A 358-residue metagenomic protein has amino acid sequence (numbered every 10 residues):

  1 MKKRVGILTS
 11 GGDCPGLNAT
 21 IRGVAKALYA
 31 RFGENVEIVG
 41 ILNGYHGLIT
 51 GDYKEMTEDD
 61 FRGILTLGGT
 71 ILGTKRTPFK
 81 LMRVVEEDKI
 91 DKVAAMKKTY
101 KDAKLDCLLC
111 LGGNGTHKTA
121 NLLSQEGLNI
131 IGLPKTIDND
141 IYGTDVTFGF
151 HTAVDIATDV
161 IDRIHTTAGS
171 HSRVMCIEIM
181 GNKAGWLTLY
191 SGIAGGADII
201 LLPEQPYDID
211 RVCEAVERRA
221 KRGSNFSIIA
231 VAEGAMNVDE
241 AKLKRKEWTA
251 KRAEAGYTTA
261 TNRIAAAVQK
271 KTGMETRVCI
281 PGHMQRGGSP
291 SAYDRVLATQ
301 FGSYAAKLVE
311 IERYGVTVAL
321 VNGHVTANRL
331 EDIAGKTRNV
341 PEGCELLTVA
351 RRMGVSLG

Functional and structural regions predicted by a protein language model:
M1-T9, T20-K104, G115, N237-K242 (+5 more regions): A cross-family phosphate/adenosyl-ligand binding-site feature
L8-T9, G40-L42, G73, C110-G112 (+7 more regions): Short beta-strand segments
T20-V24, N114-L128, T188: Short Gly/Thr/Asp-enriched flexible loops that form oxyanion-binding sites at enzyme active sites
G33, L123-T147, L202-D208: Short, acidic/small-residue loops that bind anionic groups at enzyme active sites
T99, C110-G112, A120-L122, F150-H171 (+1 more regions): Accessory alpha-helical/coil subdomains and C-terminal extensions that flank or cap enzyme catalytic cores
G143-V154, G288-R295: Short beta-strand elements at the ligand-binding edges of bilobed clamshell
F301-E310: Flexible loop/turn connectors
